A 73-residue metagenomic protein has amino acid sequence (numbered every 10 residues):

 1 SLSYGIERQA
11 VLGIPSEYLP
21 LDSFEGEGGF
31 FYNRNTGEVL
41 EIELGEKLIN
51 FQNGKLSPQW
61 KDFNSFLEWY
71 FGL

Functional and structural regions predicted by a protein language model:
S1-F31: A surface-exposed partner-binding patch
R8, D22, R34-T36, L67-Y70: Generic alpha-helical secondary structure signal
D22-E27, R34-T36, L44-K47: Short, flexible beta-strand-to-coil junctions
E43-G72: Compact, glycine/acidic-enriched structural inserts
